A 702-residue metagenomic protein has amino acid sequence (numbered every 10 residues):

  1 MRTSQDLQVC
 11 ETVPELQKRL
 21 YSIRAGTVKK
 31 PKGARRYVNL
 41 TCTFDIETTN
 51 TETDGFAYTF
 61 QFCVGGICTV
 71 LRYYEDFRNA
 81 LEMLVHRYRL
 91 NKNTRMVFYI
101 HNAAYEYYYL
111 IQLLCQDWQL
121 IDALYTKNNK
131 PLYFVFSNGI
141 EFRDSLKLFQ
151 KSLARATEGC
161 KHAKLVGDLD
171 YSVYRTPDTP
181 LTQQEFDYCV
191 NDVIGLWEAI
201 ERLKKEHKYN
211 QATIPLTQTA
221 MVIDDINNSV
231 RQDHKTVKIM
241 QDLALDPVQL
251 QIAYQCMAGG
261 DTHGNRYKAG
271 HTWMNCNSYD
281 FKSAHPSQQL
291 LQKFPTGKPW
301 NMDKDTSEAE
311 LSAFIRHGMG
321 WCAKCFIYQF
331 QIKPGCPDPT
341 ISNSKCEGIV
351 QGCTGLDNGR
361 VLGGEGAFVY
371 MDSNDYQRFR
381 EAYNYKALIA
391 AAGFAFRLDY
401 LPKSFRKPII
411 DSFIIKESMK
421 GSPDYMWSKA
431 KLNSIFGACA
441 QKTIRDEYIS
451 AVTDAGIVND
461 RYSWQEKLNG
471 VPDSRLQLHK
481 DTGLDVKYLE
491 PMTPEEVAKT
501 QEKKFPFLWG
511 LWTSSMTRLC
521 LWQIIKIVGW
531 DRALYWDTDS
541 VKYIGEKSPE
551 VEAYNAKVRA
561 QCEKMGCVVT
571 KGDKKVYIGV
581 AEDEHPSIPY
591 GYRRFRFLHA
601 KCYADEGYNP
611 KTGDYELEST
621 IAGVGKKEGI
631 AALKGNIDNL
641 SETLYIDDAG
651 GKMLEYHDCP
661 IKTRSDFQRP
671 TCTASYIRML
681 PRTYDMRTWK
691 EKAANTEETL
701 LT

Functional and structural regions predicted by a protein language model:
M1-C42, I46, G260: N-terminal accessory regions of nucleic-acid-interacting proteins
A34-Y37, T41, E52-I100, Y107-T702: Conserved acidic
I46-E47, K282: Activation of the activation-loop gatekeeper triad in protein kinase-fold domains
